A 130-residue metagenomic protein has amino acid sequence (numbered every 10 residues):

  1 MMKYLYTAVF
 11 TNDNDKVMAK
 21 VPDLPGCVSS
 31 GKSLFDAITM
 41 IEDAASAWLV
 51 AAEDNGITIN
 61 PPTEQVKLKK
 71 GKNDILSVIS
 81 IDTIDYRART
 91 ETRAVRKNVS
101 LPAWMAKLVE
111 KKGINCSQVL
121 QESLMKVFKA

Functional and structural regions predicted by a protein language model:
M1-D15, K20, I75: N-terminal segment of the canonical double-stranded RNA-binding domain
M1-L5, D43-V99, W104-K112, Q118 (+2 more regions): Short, charged, surface-exposed hinge/linker loops at domain edges that act as mobile lids or interdomain connectors
M18-K20, S29-G31, R89, V109: Short acidic, gly/pro-rich beta-turn/loop elements at beta-sheet edges and active-site/ligand-binding grooves
A19, D23, D54: Residue-level signal for pocket-adjacent positions within structured domains
P22-P25, P102: Short, proline-centered helix/strand-breaking motifs
P25-F35: A short, exposed loop/beta-hairpin motif centered on an aromatic-Gly-Thr core
